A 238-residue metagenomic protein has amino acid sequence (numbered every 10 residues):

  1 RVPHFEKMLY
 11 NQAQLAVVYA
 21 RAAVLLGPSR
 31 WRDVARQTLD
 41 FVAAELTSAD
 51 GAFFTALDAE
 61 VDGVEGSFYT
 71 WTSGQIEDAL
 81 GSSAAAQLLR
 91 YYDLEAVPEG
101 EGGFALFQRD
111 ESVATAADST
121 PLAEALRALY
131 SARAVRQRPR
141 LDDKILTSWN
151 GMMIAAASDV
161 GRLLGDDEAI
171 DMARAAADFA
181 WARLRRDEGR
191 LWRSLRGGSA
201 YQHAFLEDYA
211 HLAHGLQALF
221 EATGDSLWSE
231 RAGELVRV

Functional and structural regions predicted by a protein language model:
R1-V238: Glycan-recognition and catalytic cores of secretory/periplasmic carbohydrate-active enzymes
